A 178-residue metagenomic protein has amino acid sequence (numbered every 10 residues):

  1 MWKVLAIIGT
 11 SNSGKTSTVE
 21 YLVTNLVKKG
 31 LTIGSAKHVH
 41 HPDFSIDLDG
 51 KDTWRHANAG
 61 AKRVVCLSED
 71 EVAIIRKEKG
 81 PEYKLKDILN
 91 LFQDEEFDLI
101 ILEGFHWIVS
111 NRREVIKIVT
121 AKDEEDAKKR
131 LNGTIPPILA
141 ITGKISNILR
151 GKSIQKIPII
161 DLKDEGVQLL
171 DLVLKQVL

Functional and structural regions predicted by a protein language model:
V4: Walker A (P-loop) ATP-phosphate-binding motif of ABC ATPase nucleotide-binding domains
I7: Hydrophobic anchor at the beta1->P-loop junction of P-loop NTPases
T10: P-loop (Walker A) phosphate-binding loop of NTP-binding proteins
K15: Conserved lysine of the Walker
T18-V19: Post-Walker A alpha-helix
V23-G80: N-terminal phosphate/diphosphate-binding loop that engages ATP/GTP or pyrophosphate donors across diverse enzyme folds
R76-W107: Phosphate-binding/switch loop-helix module in NTP-utilizing enzymes
L99-P158, K163-V177: Phosphate/Mg2+-binding loops and adjacent switch elements in nucleotide/diphosphate-handling enzyme cores
